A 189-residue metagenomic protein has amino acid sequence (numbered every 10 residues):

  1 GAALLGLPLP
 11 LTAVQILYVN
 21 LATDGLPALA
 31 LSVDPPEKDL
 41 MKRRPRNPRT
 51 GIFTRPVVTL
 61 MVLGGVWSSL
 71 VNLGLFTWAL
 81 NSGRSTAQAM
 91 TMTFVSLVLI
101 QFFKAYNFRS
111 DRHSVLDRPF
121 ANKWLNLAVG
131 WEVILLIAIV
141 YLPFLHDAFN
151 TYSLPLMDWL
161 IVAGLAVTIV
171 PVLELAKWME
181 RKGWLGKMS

Functional and structural regions predicted by a protein language model:
G1-R112: Membrane-embedded transport module
V19-T23, S96-K104, A128, E132-I139 (+1 more regions): Alpha-helical transmembrane segments of multi-pass membrane proteins
E37-R44, V115-L116, M179-S189: Short, Lys/Arg-enriched, Gly/Pro-containing loop segments at transmembrane-helix junctions of multi-pass membrane
T54-W67, A121-L135: Select subsegments of transmembrane alpha-helices in polytopic membrane proteins, especially boundary-proximal
V71-G74, E132-D147: Hydrophobic alpha-helical transmembrane segments in multi-pass integral membrane proteins
R84, F144-S189: Cytosolic catalytic headpiece
N107-K123, D147-N150: Transmembrane alpha-helical segments that serve as helix-helix packing and pore/cofactor-lining elements in multipass
